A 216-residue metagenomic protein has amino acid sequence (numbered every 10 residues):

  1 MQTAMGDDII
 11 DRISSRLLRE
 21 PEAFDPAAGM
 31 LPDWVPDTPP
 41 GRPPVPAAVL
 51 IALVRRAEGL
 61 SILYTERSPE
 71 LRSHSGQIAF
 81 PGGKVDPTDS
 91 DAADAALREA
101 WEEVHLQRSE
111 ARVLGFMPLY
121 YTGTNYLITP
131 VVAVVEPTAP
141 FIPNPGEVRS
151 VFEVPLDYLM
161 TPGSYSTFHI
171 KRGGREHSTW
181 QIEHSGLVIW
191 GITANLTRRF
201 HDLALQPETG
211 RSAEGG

Functional and structural regions predicted by a protein language model:
M1-A79, K84-T138, R172-G216: N-terminal leader/linker segments that precede catalytic domains of diphosphate-processing enzymes
P143-S185: NUDIX/MutT-family hydrolases
